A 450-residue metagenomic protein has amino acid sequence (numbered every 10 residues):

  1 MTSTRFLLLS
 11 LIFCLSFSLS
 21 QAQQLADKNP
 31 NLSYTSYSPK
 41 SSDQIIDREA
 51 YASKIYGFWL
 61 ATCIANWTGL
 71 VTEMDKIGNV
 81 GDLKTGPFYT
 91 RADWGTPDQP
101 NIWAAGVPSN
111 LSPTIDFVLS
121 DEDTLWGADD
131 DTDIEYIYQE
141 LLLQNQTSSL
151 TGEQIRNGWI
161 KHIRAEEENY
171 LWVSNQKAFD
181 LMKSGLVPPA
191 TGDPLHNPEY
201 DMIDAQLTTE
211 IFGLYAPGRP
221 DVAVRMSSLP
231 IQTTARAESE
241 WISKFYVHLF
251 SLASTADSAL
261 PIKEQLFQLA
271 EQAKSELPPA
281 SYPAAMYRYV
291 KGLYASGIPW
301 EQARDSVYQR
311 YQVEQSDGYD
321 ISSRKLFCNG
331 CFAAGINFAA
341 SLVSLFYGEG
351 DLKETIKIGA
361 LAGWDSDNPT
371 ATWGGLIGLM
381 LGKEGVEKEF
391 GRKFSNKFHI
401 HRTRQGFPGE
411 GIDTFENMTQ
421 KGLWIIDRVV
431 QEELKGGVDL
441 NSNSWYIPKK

Functional and structural regions predicted by a protein language model:
L8-S18: Bacterial N-terminal signal peptides
S20-A22: Boundary at the C-terminal end of the N-terminal hydrophobic targeting segment
S41-I46, A178-Y200, T209-R219, S228-T233 (+1 more regions): Accessory "access/gating" subregions that flank catalytic or transport cores
Y51-Y56, M182-G192, P198-Q206, Y215 (+10 more regions): Mature, well-folded catalytic/scaffold domains that follow N-terminal targeting or propeptide regions
I64, T68, D75-A92, A235-E238 (+3 more regions): Catalytic phosphate/nucleotide-handling subdomain of diverse soluble enzymes
V71-L119, T132-I134, R156, E166-N169: Active-site-surrounding "flap" and adjacent substrate/cofactor-binding loops of secreted or lumenal enzymes, prototyped
I102-D129, I400-V429: A structural-propensity feature for long, helix-poor, extended segments
D121-D130, I134, Q139-S243: Active-site cavity-forming subdomains of large catalytic enzyme subunits
